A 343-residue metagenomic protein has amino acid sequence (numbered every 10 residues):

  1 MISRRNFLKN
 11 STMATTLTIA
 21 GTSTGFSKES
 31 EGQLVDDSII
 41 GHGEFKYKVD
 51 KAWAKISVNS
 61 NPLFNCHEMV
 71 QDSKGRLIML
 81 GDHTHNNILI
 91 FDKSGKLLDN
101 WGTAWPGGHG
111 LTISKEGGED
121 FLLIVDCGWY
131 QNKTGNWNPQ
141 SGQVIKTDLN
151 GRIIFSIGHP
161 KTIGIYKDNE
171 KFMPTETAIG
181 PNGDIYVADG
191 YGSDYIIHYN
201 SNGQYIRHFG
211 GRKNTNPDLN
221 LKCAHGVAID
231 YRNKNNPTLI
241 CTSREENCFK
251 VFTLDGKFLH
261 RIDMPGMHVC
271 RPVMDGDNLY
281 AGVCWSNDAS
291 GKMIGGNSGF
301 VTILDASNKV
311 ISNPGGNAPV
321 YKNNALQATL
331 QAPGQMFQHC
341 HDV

Functional and structural regions predicted by a protein language model:
M1-T15: N-terminal secretory signal peptides and thylakoid transit peptides that target proteins across membranes
E29-K51: Blade/loop signatures of beta-propeller domains
K51-H83: Beta-strand-rich domains and repeat architectures in extracellular enzymes and scaffolds, especially beta-propellers
K51-S60, I154-D168, F172, I206-L219 (+1 more regions): Surface-exposed loop and turn segments in beta-propeller and other repeat-based domains that flank or scaffold
N61-K74, W105-D120, Y130, T162-D184 (+5 more regions): Beta-rich, blade/repeat-based domains predominating in secreted/periplasmic proteins but also intracellular
M79-H83, L122-G128, W137-N138, V187-G190 (+3 more regions): Conserved beta-strand positions in repeat-built beta-propeller and related beta-rich domains
N87-L89, Q143-I145, Y195-I197, C248-K250 (+1 more regions): A short loop-to-beta-strand structural motif that recurs across blades of beta-propeller domains
M267-V320: Loop/turn-rich, solvent-exposed surfaces of beta-rich toroidal or solenoidal domains
